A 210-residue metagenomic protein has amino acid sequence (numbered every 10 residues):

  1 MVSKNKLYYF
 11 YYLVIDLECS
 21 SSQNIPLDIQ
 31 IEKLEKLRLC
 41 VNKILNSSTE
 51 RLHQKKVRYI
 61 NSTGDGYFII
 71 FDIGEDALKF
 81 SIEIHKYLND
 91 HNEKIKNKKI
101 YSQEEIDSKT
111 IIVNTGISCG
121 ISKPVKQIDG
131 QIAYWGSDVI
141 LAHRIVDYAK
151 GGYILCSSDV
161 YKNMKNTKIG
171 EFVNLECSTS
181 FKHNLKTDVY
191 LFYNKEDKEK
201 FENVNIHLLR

Functional and structural regions predicted by a protein language model:
M1-E83, Y87: Catalytic NTP-binding/metal-coordinating core of nucleotidyl cyclase/transferase enzymes
M1-V2, G151-R210: Intrinsically disordered, glycine/charged-rich C-terminal tails and inter-domain linkers that flank nucleotidyl cyclase
I15-L17, K109, C119, S158: Residues immediately flanking
S20, A77, S122, V160-Y161: A generic structural signal for short hydrophobic patches within well-formed alpha-helices
L34-R38, S81, W135-A142, F172: Amphipathic alpha-helical segments in well-structured domains
T49-D76, E93-S137: Catalytic core of nucleotidyl cyclases, primarily class III adenylyl/guanylyl cyclases
S137-D159: Catalytic/regulatory signature loops of cyclic-dinucleotide turnover enzymes and related class III nucleotidyl cyclases
